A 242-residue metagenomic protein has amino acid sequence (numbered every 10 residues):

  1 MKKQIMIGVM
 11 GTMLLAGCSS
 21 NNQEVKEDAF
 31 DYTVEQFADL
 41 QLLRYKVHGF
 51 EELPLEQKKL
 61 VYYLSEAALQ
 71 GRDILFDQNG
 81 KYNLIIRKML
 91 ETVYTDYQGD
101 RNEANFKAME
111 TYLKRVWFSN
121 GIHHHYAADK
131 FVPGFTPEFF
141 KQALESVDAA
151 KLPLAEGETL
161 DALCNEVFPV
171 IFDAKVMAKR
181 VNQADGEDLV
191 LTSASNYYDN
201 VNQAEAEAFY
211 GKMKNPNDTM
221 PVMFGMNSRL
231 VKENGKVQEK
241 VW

Functional and structural regions predicted by a protein language model:
K2-G8: Sec-dependent signal peptide recognition, specifically the positively charged N-region followed immediately by
I5, V25-K26: Short beta-strand/loop turn elements enriched in aromatics
L14-S19: C-terminal motif of bacterial Sec signal peptides marking the signal peptidase cleavage site
S20-E24: Low-complexity, Pro/Thr/Ser/Glu-rich flexible segments characteristic of extracytoplasmic/periplasmic regions
D28-W242: N-terminal helix-rich structural modules
